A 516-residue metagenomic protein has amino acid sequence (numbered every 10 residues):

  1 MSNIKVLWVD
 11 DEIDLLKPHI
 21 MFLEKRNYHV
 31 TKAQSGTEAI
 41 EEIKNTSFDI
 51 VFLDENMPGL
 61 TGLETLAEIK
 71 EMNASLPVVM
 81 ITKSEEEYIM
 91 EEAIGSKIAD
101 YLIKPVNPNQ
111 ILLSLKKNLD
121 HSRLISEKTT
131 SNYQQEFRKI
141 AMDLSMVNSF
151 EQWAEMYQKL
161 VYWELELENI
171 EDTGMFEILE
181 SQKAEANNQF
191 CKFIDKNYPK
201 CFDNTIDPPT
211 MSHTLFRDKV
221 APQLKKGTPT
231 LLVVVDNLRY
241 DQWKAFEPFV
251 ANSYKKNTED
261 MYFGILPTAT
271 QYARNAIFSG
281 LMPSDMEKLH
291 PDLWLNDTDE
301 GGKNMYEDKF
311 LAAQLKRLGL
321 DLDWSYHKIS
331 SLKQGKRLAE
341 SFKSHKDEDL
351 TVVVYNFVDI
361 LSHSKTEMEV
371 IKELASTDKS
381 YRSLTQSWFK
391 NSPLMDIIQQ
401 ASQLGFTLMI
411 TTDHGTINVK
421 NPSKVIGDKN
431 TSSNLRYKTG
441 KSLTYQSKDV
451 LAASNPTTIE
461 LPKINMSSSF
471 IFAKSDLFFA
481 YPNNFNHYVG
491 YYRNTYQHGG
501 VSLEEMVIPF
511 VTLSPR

Functional and structural regions predicted by a protein language model:
E12, M21-F22, N56, E91 (+2 more regions): Feature captures the catalytic ectodomains and active-site-proximal regions of enzymes that hydrolyze or transfer
I13-T31: Two-component/phosphorelay signaling modules centered on CheY-like receiver
Q34-E38, T61-E64: Acidic catalytic/metal-coordinating carboxylates
E41, L63-A74: Short amphipathic alpha-helix used as the core "switch/output" element in two-component signaling
T46-F52: Active-site beta3 strand of CheY-like receiver
D54, T82: Active-site residues of response regulator receiver
E64, E85-D100: Alpha4 helix (beta4-alpha4-beta5 surface) of REC/receiver domains from two-component response regulators
V106-L115: C-terminal output helix
